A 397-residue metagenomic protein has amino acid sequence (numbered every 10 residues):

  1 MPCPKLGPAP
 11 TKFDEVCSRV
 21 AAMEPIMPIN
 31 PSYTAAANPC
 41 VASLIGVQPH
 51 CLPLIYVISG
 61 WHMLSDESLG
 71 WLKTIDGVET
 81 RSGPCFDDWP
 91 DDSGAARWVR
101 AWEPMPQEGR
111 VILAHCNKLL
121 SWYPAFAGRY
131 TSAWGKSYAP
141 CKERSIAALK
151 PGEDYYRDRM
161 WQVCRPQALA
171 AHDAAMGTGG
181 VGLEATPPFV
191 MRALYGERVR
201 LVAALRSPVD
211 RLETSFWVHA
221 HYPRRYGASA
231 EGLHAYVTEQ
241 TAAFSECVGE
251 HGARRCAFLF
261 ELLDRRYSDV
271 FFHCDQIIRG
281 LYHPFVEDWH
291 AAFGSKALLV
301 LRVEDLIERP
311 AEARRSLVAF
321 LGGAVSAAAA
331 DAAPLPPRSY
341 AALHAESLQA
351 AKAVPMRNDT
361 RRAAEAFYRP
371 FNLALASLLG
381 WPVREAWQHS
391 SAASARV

Functional and structural regions predicted by a protein language model:
M1-D173, V199, T214-V237, T241-S245 (+1 more regions): PAPS-dependent sulfotransferase catalytic core
P10, W122-L205, D210-E312, S316 (+2 more regions): PAPS-dependent sulfotransferase catalytic domain
S43, Y56, E67, V190 (+4 more regions): Amphipathic alpha-helical recognition patches that constitute DNA-binding helices
V78-E79, E108-G109, E197-V199, K296-A297 (+2 more regions): Secondary-structure boundary/capping positions in well-ordered alpha/beta enzyme cores
D92-A96, A185, H283, N358: Structural motif corresponding to alpha-helix initiation and N-cap regions
W98-W102, P188, V286-E287, N372: Generic structural signal for well-ordered alpha-helices, preferentially at hydrophobic/aromatic core positions
W102-P106, M191-R192, H290, A376: N-terminal cationic-hydrophobic initiation segments that often serve targeting/anchoring roles
L262-Y267, H273-I277, E287-L373, W381-V397: The conserved 3'-phosphoadenosine-5'-phosphosulfate
